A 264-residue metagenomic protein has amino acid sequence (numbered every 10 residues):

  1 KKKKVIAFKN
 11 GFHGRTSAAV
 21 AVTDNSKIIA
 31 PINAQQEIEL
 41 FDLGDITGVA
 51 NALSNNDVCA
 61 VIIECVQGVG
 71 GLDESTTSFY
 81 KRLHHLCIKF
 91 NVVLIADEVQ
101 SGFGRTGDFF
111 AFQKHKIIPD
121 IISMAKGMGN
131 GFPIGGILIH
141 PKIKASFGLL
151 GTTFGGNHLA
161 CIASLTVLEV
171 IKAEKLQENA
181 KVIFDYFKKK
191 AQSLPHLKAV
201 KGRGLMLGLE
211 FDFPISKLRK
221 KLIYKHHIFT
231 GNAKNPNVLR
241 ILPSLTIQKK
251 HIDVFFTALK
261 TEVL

Functional and structural regions predicted by a protein language model:
K1-L264: Conserved N-terminal phosphate-binding loop of PLP-dependent enzymes in the Aspartate aminotransferase
